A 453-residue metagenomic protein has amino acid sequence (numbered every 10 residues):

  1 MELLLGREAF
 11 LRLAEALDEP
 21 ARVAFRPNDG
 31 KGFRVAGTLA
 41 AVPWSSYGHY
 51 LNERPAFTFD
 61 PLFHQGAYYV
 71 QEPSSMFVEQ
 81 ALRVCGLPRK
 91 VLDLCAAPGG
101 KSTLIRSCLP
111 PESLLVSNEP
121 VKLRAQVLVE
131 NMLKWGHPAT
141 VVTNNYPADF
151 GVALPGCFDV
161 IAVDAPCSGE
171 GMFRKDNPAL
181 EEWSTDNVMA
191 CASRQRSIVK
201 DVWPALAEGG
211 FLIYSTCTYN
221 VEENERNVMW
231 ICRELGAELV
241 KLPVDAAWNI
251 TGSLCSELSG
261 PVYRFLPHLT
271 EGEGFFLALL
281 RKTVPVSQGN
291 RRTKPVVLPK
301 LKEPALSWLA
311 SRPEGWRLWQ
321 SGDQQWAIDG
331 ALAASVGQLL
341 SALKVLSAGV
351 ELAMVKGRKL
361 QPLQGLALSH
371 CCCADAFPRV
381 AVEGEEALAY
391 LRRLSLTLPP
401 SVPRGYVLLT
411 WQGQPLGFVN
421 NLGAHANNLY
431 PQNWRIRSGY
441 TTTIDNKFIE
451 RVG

Functional and structural regions predicted by a protein language model:
M1-A36, E273, T283-G453: Polybasic, low-complexity RNA-engagement segments
G86, G151-D164: A short acidic, Gly/Pro-enriched loop at the edge of an enzyme's catalytic core that lines a small-molecule cofactor
P88-A97: Conserved class I S-adenosyl-L-methionine
P98-P111: Conserved SAM-binding loop of SAM-dependent methyltransferases across substrates and taxa, primarily the Class I
P110, L206-E208: Helix-to-beta-strand junctions that scaffold the AdoMet/dcAdoMet cofactor pocket in Class I SAM-dependent enzymes
N118-G156: S-adenosyl-L-methionine
L123, D159-D201, I213, C217-E225 (+1 more regions): Mobile active-site "lid"/loop adjacent to the S-adenosyl-L-methionine
F158, F211-Y214, T218-A327, A331: Class I S-adenosyl-L-methionine
